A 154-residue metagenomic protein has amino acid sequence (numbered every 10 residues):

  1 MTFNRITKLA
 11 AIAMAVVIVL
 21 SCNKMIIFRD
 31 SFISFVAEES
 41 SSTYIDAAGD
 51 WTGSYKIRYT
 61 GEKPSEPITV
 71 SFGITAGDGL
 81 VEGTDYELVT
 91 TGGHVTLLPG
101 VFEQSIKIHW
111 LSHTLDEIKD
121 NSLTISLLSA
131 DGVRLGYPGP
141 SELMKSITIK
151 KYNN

Functional and structural regions predicted by a protein language model:
M1-N23: Sec-dependent bacterial lipoprotein signal peptides
C22-N154: Short boundary segments that mark the start of a structured unit
